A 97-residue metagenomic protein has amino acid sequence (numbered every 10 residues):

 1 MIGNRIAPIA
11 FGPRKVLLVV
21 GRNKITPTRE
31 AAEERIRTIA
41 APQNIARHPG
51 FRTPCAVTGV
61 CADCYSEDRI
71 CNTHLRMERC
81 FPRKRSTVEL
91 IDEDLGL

Functional and structural regions predicted by a protein language model:
M1-L97: Conserved phosphate- and dinucleotide-binding cores of soluble alpha/beta proteins, encompassing both enzyme active
